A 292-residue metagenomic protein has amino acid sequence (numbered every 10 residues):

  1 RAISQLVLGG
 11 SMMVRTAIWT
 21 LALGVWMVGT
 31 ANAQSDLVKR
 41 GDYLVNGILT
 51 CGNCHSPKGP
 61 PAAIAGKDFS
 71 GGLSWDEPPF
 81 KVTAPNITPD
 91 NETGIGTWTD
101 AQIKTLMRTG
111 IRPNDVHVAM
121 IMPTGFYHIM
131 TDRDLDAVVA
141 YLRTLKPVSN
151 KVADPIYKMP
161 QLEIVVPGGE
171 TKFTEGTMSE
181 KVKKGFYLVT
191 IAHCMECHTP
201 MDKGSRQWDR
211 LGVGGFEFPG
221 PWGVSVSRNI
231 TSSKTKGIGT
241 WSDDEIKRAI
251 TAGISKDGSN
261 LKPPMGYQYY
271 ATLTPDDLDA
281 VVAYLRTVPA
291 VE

Functional and structural regions predicted by a protein language model:
R1-M12, G29: Short, Lys/Arg-enriched N-terminal segments with co-localized hydrophobic residues within the first ~10-30 amino acids
A17-V28: Bacterial N-terminal signal peptides
G29-N46, L162-T190, K203-G204, K236: Electrostatic cytochrome c docking/interface patches
D36-G52, D132, V182-M195, D244 (+3 more regions): Sequence context surrounding c-type heme c attachment/ligation sites in exported
G41, I48-K58, I103, V138 (+5 more regions): The canonical Cys-X-X-Cys-His
L49, F69-Q102, G125-L135, R210-A249 (+1 more regions): Electron-transfer interface patches adjacent to heme c in soluble/periplasmic c-type cytochromes and di-/multiheme
T99-P113, F126-V152, S242-G258, G266-E292: C-terminal capping alpha-helices of c-type cytochrome domains
N150-Q161: Extended, well-folded interaction surfaces typified by the phenylalanyl-tRNA synthetase beta subunit core
